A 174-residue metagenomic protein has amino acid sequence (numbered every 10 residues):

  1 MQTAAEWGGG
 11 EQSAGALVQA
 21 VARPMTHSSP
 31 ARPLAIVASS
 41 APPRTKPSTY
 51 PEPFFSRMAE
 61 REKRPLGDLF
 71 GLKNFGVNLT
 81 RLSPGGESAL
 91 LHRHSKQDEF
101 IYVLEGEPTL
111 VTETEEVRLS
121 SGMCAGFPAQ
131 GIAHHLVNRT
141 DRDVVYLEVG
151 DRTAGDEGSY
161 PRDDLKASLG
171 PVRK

Functional and structural regions predicted by a protein language model:
Q2-E11, L17-N74, E157-K174: A short, N-terminal "cap"/entry segment at the start of jelly-roll beta-barrel domains of the cupin/DSBH fold
Q19, H92-H94, H134: Histidine-centered active-site/metal-ligand motif
E60-P65, N78-H94: Conserved short histidine dyad/triad with adjacent acidic residue
L79-S83, R93-V111, G150: Short, conserved beta-strand element in jelly-roll/cupin
T109, A129-D156: Ligand-binding loop in jelly-roll beta-barrel domains
T114-A129: Short acidic-glycine-tyrosine-enriched beta hairpin
